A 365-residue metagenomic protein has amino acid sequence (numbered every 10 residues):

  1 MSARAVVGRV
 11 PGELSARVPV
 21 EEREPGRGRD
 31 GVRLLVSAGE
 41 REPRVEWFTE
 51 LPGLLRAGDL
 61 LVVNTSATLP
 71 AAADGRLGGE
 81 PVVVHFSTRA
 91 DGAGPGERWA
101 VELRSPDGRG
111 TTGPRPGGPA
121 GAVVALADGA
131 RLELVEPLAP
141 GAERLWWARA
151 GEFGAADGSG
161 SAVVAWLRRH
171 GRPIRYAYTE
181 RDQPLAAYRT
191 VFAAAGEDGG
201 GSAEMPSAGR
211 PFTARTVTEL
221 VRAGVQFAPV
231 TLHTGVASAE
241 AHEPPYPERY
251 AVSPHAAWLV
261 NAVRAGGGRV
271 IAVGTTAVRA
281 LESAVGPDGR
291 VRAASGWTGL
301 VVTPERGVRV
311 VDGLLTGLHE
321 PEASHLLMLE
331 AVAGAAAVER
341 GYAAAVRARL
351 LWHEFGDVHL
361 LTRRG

Functional and structural regions predicted by a protein language model:
M1-G365: A cross-family signal for N-terminal binding/gating loops and helix N-caps that shape access to the active site
